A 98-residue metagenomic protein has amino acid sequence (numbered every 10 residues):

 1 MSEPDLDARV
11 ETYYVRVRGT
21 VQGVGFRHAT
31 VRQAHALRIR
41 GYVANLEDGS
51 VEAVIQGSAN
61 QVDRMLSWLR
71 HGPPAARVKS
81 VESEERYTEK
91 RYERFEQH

Functional and structural regions predicted by a protein language model:
M1-H98: Intrinsically disordered, low-complexity, mixed-charge
